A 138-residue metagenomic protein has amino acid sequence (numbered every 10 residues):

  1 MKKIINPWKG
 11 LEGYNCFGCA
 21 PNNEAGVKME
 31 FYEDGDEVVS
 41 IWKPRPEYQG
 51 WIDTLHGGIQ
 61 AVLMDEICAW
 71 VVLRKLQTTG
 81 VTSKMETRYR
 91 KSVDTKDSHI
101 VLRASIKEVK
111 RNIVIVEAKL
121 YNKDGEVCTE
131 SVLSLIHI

Functional and structural regions predicted by a protein language model:
M1-E47: Non-catalytic linker/capping segments at the edges of enzyme domains
E12, A25-V27, D36-V38, G58 (+2 more regions): A generic structural signal for short beta-strands and their flanking turns/coil linkers
V39-D65: A conserved, well-ordered hydrophobic junction motif at loop->secondary-structure transitions
I67-V101, I106: Hydrophobic beta-strand-centered segment that forms part of the acyl-chain substrate-binding groove
T87, A118-K119: A short beta-strand signature of PAS-family and PAS-like sensory folds
K107, N112-V114, D124-L133: C-terminal binding/interaction regions
H137-I138: Conserved small/polar residues in nucleotide/adenosyl-binding loops
